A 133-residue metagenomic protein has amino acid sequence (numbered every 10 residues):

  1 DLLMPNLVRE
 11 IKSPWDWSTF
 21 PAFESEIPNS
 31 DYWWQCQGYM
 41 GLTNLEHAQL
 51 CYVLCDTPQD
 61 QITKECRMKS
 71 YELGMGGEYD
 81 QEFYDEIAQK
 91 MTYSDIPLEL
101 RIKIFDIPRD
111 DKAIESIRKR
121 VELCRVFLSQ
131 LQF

Functional and structural regions predicted by a protein language model:
D1-F133: Accessory terminal regions of nucleic-acid processing enzymes
